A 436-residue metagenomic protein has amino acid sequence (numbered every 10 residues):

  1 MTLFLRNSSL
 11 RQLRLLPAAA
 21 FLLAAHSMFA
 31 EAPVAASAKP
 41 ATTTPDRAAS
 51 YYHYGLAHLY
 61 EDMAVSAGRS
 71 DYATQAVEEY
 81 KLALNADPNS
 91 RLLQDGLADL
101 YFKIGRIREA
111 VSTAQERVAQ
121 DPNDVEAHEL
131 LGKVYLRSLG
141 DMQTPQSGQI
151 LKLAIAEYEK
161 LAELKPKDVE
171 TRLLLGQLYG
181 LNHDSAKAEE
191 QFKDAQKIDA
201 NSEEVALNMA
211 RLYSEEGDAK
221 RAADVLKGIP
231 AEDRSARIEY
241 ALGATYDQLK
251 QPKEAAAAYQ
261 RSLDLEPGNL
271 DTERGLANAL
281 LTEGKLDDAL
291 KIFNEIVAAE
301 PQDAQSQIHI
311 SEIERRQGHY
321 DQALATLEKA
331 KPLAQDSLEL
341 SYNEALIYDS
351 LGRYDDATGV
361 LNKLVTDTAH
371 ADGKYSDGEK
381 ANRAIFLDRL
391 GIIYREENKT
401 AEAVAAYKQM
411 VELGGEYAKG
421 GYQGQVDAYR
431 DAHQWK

Functional and structural regions predicted by a protein language model:
M28-L92, Q149-K152: N-terminal leader/linker segments that initiate helical-solenoid repeat arrays
P45, A86, Q120-D121, L164 (+9 more regions): Structural marker of alpha-solenoid helical repeat scaffolds
D62, K103, R137-D141, L181 (+8 more regions): Register position in tetratricopeptide repeats
L82-A83, E116-R117, K160-L161, D194-A195 (+6 more regions): Canonical positions in the second alpha-helix
L93, A127, T171, V205 (+7 more regions): TPR alpha-solenoid repeat register
